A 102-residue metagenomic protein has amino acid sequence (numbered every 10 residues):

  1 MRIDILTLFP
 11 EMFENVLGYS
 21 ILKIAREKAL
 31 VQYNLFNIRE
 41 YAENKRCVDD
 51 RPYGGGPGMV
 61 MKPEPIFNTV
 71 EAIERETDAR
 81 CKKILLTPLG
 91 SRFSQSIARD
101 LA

Functional and structural regions predicted by a protein language model:
M1-T77: N-terminal nucleotide/polyanion-binding subdomain common to many enzyme families
V60-A102: S-adenosyl-L-methionine/SAH cofactor-binding core of RNA-modifying enzymes
